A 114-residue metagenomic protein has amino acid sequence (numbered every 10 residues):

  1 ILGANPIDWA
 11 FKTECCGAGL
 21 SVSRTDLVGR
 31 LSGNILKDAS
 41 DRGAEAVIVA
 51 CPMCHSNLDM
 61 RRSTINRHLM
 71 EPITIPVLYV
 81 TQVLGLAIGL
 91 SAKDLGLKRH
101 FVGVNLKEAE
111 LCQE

Functional and structural regions predicted by a protein language model:
I1-E114: Iron-sulfur cluster-binding electron-transfer modules in prokaryotic oxidoreductases
